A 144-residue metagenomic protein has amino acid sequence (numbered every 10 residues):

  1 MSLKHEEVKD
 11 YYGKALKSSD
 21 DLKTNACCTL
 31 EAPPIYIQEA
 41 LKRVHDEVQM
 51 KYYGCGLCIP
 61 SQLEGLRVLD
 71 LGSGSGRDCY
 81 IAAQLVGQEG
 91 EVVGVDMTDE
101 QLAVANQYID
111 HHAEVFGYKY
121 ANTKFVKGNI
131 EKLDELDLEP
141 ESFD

Functional and structural regions predicted by a protein language model:
M1-E31: N-terminal auxiliary segments of SAM/dcSAM-dependent transferases
S2-L3, Y53, L138: Residue-level detector of secondary-structure boundary/capping sites
L30-R67, I81, L85: Conserved alpha-helix/loop element of class I SAM-dependent methyltransferases that forms part of the SAM/SAH-binding
R67-L71, C79-E135: Class I SAM-dependent methyltransferase SAM/SAH-binding core
S75: Conserved SAM/SAH-binding loop
D134-D144: A short acidic, Gly/Pro-enriched loop at the edge of an enzyme's catalytic core that lines a small-molecule cofactor
